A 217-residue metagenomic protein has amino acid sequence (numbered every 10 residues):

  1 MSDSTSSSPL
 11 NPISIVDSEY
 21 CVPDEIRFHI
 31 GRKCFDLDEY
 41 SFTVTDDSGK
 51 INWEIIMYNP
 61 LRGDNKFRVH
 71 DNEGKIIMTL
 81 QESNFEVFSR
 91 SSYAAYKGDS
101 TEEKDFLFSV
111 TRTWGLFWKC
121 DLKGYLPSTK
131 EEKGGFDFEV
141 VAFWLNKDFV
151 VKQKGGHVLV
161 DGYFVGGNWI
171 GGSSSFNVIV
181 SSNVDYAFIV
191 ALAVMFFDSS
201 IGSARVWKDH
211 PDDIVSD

Functional and structural regions predicted by a protein language model:
M1-N65, N72-K75, R90, T101-D217: Low-complexity or membrane-interfacial segments used for flexible interactions
I77-T79, N84-A94: Hydrophobic, ordered structural segments
Y96-S100: Short edge-strand/loop segments of extracellular domains
